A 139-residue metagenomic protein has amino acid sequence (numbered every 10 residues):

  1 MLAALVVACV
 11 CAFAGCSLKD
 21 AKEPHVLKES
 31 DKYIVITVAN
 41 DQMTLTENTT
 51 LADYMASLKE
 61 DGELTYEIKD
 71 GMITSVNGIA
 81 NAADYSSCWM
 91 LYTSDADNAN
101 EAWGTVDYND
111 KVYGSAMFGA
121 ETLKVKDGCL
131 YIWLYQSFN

Functional and structural regions predicted by a protein language model:
M1-A14: Sec-dependent bacterial lipoprotein signal peptides
C11-N139: Ubiquitin-like/PB1-type beta-grasp interaction modules and other compact soluble beta-rich domains
